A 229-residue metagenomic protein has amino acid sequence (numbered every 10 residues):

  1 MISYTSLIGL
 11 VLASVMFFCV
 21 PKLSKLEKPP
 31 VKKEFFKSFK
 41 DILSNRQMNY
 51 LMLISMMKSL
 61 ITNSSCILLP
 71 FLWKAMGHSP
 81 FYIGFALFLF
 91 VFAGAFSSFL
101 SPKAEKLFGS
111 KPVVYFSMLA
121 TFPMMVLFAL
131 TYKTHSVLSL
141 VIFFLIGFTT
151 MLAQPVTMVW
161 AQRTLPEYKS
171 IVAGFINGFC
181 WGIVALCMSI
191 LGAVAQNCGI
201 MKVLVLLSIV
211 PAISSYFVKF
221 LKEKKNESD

Functional and structural regions predicted by a protein language model:
M1-F18, V203-F220: Symmetry-related core transmembrane helices of the 12-TM Major Facilitator Superfamily/SLC fold
L12, I54-N63, F90, G94 (+4 more regions): Hydrophobic transmembrane alpha-helices of secondary-active solute transporters
M16-P30, K219-D229: Helix-loop junctions on the cytosolic side of multi-pass membrane transporters, especially the intracellular loop
V20-I54: Juxtamembrane intracellular "pre-TM" segments in multi-pass secondary transporters
R46-S98: Extracytoplasmic gate region of multi-pass secondary transporters
S97-S110, A195-Q196: Helix-to-loop junctions at the C-terminal end of transmembrane segments in multipass secondary transporters
G109-T157: C-terminal transmembrane helical hairpin of 12-TM major facilitator-type secondary transporters
Q162-I200, L207: A late C-terminal transmembrane helix in Major Facilitator Superfamily
